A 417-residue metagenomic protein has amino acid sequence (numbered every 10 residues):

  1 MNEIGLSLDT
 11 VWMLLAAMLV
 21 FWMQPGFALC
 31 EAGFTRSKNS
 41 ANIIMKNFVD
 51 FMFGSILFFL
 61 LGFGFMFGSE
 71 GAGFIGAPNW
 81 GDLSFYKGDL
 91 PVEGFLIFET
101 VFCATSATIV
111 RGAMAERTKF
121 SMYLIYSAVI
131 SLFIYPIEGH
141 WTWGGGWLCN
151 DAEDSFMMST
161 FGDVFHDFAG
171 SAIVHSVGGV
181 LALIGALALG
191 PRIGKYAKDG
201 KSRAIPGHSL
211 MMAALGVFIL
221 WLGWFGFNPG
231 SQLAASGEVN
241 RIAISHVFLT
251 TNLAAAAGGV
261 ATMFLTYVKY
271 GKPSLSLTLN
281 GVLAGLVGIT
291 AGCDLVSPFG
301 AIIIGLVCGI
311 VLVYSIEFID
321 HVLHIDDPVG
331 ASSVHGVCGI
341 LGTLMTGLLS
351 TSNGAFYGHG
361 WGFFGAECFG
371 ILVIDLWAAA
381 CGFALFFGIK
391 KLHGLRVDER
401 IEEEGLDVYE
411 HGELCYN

Functional and structural regions predicted by a protein language model:
M1-N417: Glycine- and aromatic-enriched membrane alpha-helices
